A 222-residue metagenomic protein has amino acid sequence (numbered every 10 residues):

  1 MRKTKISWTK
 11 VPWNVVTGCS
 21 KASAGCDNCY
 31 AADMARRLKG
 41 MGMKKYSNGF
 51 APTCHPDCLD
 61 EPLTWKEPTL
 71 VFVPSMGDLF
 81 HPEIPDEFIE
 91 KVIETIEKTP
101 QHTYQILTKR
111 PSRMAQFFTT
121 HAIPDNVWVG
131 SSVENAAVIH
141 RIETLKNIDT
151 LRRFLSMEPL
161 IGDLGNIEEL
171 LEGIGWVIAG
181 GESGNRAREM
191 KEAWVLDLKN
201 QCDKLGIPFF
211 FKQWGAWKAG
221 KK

Functional and structural regions predicted by a protein language model:
M1-V71, D78: N-terminal [4Fe-4S]-dependent radical SAM core
R2-T4, W8, W13, W128 (+3 more regions): Tryptophan-centric aromatic hotspots in well-structured domains and transmembrane helices
V11, V16, P68, A179 (+2 more regions): Enriched - but not universal
A22, C29, Y46, H81 (+3 more regions): Short, electropositive, low-hydrophobicity segments enriched in small/polar residues
M34, E182, W214: Flexible loop residues that form catalytic and substrate-binding hotspots at small-molecule/glycan-binding clefts
R37-G40, F117, R188, G220: Generic domain-boundary/flexible-linker signal
C54-P208: Conserved AdoMet/S-adenosylmethionine-binding subsite of the radical SAM
L205-G206, F210, W214-K222: Binuclear metal-ion centers of metallo-dependent hydrolases, dominated by the metallo-beta-lactamase
